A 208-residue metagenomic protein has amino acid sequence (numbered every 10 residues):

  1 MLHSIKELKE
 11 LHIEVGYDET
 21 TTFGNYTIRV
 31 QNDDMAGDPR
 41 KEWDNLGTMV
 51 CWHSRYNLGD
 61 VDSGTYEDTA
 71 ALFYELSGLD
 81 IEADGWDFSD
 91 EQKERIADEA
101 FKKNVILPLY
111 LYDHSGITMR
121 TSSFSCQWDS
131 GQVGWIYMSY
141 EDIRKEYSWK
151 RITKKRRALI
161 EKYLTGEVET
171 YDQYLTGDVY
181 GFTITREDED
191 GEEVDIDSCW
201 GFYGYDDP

Functional and structural regions predicted by a protein language model:
M1-P208: Acidic interaction surfaces
